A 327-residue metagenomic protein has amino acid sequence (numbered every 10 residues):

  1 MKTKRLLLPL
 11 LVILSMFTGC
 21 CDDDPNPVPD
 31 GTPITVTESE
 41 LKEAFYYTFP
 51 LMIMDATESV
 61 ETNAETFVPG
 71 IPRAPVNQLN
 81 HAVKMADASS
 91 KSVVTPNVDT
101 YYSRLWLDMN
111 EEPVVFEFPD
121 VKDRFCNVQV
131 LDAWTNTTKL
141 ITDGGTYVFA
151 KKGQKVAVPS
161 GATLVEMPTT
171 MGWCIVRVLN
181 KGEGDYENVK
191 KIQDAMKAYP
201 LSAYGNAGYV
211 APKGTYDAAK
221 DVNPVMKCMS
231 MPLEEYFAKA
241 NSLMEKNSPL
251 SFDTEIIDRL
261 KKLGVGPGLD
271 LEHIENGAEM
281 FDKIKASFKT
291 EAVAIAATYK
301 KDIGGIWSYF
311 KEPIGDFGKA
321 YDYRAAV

Functional and structural regions predicted by a protein language model:
M1-R5: Positively charged n-region of N-terminal signal peptides that target proteins for export
L6-L14: Sec-dependent N-terminal signal peptides
S15-C20: C-terminal motif of bacterial Sec signal peptides marking the signal peptidase cleavage site
D22-D24: Primarily extracellular Gram-negative trimeric autotransporter adhesin
N26-V327: A compositional/structural signature for long, glycine/proline-rich flexible linkers and loops on extracytoplasmic
